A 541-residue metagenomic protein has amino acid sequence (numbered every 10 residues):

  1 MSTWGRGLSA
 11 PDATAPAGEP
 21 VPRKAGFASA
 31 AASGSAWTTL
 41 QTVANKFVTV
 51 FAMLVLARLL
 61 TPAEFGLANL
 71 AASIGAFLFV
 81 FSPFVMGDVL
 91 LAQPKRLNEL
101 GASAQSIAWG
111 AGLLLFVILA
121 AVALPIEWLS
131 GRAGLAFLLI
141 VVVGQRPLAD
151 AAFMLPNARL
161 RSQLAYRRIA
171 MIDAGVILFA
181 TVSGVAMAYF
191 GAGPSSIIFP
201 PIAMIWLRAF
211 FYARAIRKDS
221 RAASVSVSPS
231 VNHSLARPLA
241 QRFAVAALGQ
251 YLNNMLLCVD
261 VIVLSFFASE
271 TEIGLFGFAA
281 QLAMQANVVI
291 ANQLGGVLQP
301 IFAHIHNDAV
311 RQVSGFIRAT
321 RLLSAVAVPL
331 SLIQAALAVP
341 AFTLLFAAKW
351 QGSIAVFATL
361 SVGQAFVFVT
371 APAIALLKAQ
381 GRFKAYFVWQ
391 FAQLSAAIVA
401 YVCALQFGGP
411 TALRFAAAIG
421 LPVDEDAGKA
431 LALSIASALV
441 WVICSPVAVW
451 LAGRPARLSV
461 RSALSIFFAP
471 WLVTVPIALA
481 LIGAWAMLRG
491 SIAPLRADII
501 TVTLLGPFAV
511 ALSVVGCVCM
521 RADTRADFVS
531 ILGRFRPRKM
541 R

Functional and structural regions predicted by a protein language model:
M1-A25, A417, W450-L464, L481-R541: Membrane-proximal transmembrane or re-entrant/amphipathic helices at the cytosolic face
M1-P20, S106-G131, F137-L138, V142 (+5 more regions): Alpha-helical transmembrane segments of multi-pass membrane transport and lipid-handling proteins
M1-T49, L91, N98-S106, A133-F137 (+7 more regions): N-terminal membrane topogenesis motif
S2-G18, G26-M86, A111-G112, F116-A123 (+5 more regions): Signature of the first transmembrane helix
G7, S29-T49, A71, V80-I126 (+7 more regions): Membrane-water interface segments that mark the loop-to-transmembrane alpha-helix transition
S33-V50, V176, A180, I197-R208 (+8 more regions): Transmembrane helical elements of multi-pass membrane transporters/channels
L70, A136-G144, I172-R221, P238 (+6 more regions): Hydrophobic alpha-helical transmembrane segments
F81-N98, R161-S162, R221, A279 (+2 more regions): Helix-loop junctions and terminal segments of transmembrane helices in multi-pass membrane transport/translocation
